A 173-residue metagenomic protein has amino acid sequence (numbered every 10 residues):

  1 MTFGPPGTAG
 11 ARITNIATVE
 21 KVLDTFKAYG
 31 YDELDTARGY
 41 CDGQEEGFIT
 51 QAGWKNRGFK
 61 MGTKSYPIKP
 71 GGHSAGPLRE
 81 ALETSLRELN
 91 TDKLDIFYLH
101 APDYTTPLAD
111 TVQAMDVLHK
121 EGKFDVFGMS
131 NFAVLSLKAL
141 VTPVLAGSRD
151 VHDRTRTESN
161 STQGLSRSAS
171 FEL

Functional and structural regions predicted by a protein language model:
M1-F59, K120: N-terminal binding-site loop/beta-alpha segment at the start of enzyme catalytic domains that lines or forms
A11-F26, H73-N90, L108-Q113, L137-V141 (+1 more regions): Short, acidic/polar
N15-I16, D42, P102-L173: Beta/alpha (TIM)-barrel catalytic core signal, keyed to glycine-rich beta->alpha loops juxtaposed to Asp/Glu that bind
F26, L34, I49, M61 (+5 more regions): Conserved, mostly hydrophobic/aromatic
G30-E33, K55-K60, T91-D95, E121-D125 (+1 more regions): Short, well-ordered coil/turn segments that N-cap beta-strands
G47-W54, A81-R87, S170-L173: Short amphipathic alpha-helices and their capping/turn segments at secondary-structure boundaries
R57-P70, F97, T155-T157: A short, structured active-site edge motif that brings together acidic residues
L94-I96, H100-P102: Short acidic, glycine-rich surface-loop motifs adjacent to enzyme active sites
